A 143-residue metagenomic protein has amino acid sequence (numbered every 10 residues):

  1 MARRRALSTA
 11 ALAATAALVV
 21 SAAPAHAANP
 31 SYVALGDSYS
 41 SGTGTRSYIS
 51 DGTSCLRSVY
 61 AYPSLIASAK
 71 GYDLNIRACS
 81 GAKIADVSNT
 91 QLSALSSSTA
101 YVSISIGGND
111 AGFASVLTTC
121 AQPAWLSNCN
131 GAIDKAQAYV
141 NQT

Functional and structural regions predicted by a protein language model:
M1-A27: Secretory targeting and sorting signals
L18, S50, Y72, T118-C120: Residues in and immediately flanking transmembrane alpha helices
A27-A78: Serine-esterase "nucleophile elbow" of acetyl-processing enzymes
G42-G44, I84-V87, A111-S115: Extracytoplasmic/secreted cell-surface and envelope-processing proteins
R57, D86, A138-Q142: Conserved phosphate-coordination/catalytic loops
C79-T99: Catalytic-core regions of hydrolytic enzymes
L92-T143: Alpha-helical cap/lid subdomain in secreted, periplasmic, or secretory-pathway luminal O-acyl-processing enzymes
